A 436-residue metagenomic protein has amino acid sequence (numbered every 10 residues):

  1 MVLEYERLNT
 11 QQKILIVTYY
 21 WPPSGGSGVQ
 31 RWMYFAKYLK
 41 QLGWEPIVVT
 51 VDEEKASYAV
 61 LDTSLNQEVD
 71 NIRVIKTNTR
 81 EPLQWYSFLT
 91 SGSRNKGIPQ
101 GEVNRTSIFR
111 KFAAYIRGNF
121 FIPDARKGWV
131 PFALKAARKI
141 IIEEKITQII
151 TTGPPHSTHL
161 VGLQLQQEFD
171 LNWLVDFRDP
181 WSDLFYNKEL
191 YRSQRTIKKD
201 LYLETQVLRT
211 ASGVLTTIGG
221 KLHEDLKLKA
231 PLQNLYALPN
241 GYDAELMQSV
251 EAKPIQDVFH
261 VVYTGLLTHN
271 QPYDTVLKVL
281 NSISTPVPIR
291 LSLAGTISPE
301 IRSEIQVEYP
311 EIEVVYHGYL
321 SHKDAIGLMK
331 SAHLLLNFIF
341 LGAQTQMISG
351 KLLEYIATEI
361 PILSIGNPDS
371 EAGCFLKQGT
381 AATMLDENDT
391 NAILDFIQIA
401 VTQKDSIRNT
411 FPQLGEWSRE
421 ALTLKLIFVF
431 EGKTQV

Functional and structural regions predicted by a protein language model:
M1-L83, G213, G219, L235 (+3 more regions): N-terminal subdomain of nucleotide-sugar transferases
L83-F88, G241-V258, P272: Acidic anion/phosphate-binding donor-loop and adjacent secondary structure in glycosyltransferase catalytic cores
S157-L160, Q164-E168, W181-S182, Q194-V214: Membrane-proximal helix-turn-helix segments that form the acceptor-binding/catalytic region of lipid-linked
S212, M329-Q346, L363: Acidic donor-binding loop of glycosyltransferase active sites
L215, K253-Q271, L277-L280, L422: Conserved donor-binding/catalytic core segment of Leloir-type glycosyltransferases
G220-K221, G241: Carbohydrate-associated surface elements
G295, E300-I326: Nucleotide-activated donor-binding/catalytic signature segment of Leloir-type glycosyltransferases, i.e., the conserved
E387-A392, T402-G432: A charged, aromatic-enriched C-terminal amphipathic alpha-helix characteristic of glycosyltransferases across folds
